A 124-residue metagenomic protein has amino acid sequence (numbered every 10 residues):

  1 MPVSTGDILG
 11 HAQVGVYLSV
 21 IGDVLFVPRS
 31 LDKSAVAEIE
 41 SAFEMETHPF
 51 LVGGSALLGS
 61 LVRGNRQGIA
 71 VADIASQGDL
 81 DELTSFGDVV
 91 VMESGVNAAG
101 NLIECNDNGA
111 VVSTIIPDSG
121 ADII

Functional and structural regions predicted by a protein language model:
M1-I124: The feature marks the mature, well-folded catalytic cores of soluble enzymes
